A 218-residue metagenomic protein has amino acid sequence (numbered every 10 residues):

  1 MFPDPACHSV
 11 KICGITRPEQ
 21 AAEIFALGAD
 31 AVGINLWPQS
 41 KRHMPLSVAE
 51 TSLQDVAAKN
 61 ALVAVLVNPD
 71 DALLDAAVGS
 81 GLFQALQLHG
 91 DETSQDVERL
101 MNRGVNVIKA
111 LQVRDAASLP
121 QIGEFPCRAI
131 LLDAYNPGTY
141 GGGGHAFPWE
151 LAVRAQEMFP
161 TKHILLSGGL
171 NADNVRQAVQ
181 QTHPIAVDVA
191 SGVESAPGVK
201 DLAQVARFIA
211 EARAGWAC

Functional and structural regions predicted by a protein language model:
M1-C218: Conserved N-terminal beta1-alpha1 strand-loop-helix module at the mouth
